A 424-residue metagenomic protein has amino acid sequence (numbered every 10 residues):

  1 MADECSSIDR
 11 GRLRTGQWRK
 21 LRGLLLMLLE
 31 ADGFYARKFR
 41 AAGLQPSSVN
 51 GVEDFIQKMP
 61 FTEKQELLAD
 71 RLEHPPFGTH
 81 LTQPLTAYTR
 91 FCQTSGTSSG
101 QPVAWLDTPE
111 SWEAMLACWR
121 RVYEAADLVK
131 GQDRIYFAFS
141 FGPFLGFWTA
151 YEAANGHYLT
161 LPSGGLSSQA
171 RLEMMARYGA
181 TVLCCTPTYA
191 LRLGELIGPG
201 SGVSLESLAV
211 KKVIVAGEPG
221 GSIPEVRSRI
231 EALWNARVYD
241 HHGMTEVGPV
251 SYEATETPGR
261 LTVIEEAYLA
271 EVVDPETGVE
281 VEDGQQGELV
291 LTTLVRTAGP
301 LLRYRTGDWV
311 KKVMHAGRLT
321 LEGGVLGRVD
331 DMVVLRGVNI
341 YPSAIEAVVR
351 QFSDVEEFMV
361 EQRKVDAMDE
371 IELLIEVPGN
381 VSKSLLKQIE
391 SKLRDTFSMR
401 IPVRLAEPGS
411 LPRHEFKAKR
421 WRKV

Functional and structural regions predicted by a protein language model:
M1-A125, A367-E372, N380-T396, P402-E415 (+1 more regions): Nucleotide 5′-phosphate-binding alpha/beta core
A2-D3, K64-W234, Y239, V247 (+2 more regions): Active-site phosphate/ATP/adenylate-binding loop shared across adenylate-forming ligases
R19, Y178, L208, Y304 (+1 more regions): Structured loop/turn residues at beta-strand edges in well-structured enzyme cores
T160, V238, A270, F358-V360 (+1 more regions): Generic structural signal for residues in well-ordered beta-strands
S163, H241-G243, V273, R363 (+1 more regions): Conserved beta-strand termini and adjacent loop/short-helix elements that scaffold enzyme active sites in alpha/beta
A176, S204-E206, E282, L302 (+1 more regions): Extracytoplasmic/secreted proteins and extracellular or luminal domains
L183, V290-M399, F416: AMP-binding/adenylate-forming catalytic core of the ANL superfamily
G220-S222, V226-A316, D331: Conserved AMP-binding/adenylate-forming
